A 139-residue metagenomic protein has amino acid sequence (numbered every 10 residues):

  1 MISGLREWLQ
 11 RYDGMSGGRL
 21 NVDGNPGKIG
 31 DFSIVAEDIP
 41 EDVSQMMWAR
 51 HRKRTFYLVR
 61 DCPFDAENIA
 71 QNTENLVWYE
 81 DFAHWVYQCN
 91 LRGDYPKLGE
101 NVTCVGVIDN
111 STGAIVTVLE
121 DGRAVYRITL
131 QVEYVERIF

Functional and structural regions predicted by a protein language model:
M1-N25, P40-F139: Charged, amphipathic alpha-helical segments and their flanking helix caps
I29-D31: Extended compositionally biased segments used for macromolecular assembly or nucleic-acid engagement
S33-A36: A short beta-strand motif that forms the metal-chelation/ATP-contact edge of phosphoryl-transfer active sites
